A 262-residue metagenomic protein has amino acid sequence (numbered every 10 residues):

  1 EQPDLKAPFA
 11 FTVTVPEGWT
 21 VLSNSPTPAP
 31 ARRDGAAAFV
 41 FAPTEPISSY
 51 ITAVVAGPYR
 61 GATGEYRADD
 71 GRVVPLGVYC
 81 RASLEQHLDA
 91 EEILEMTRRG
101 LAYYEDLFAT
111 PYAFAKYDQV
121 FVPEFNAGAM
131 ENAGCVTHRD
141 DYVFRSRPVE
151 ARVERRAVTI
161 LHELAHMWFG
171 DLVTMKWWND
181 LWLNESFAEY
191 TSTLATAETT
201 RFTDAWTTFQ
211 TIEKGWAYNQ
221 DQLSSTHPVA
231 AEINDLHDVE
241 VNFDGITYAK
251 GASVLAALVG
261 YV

Functional and structural regions predicted by a protein language model:
E1-A115, D141, F243-G245, G260-V262: Acidic/His-enriched low-complexity segments
F41, G77-V262: Hydrophobic alpha-helical and helix-loop surface patches within well-folded domains that function as non-catalytic
